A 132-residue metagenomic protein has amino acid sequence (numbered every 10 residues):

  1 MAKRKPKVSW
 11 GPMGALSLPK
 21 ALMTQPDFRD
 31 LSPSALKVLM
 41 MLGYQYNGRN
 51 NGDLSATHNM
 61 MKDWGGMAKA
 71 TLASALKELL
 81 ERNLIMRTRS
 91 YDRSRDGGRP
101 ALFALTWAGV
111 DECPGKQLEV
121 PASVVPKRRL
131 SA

Functional and structural regions predicted by a protein language model:
M1-N59, D63, R82, R128-A132: Short recognition helix of helix-turn-helix/winged-helix DNA-binding domains
Q45-A104, A108-G109: Winged helix-turn-helix DNA-binding recognition segment
A104-A132: Short, amphipathic alpha-helical interaction segments positioned at domain boundaries
